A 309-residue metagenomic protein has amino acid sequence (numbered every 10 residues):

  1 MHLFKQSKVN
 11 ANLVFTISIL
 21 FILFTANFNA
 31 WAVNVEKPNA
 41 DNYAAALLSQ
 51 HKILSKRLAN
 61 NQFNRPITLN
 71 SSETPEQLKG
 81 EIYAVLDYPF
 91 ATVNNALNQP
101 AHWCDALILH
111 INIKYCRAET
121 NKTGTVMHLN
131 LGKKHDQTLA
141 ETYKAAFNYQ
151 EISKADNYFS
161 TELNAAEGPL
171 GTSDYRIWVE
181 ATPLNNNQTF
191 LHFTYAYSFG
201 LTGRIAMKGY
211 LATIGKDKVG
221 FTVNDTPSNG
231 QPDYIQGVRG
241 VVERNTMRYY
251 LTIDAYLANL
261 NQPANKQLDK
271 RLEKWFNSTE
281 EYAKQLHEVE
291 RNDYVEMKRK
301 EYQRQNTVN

Functional and structural regions predicted by a protein language model:
H2-I17: Bacterial N-terminal signal peptides that target proteins for export
S18-I19, A30: Cleavable N-terminal signal peptides
T25-N27: N-terminal signal peptide c-region/cleavage motif recognized by signal peptidases
V33-Q62, T68, A166-E167, W178-N309: Terminal "cap-and-tail" regions of soluble proteins that handle hydrophobic small molecules
L69-A96, G237-V241: Terminal, regulation- and interaction-focused segments at domain boundaries
E81-Q137: Mid-chain, structured segments of secreted extracytoplasmic proteins
D87-F90, T120-T123, Y149-Y158, E180-F190 (+1 more regions): A short, structured loop/turn motif at beta-sheet edges
N112-T172, R176, S198, Y256-N259 (+2 more regions): Glycine-rich portal/gate segments that line the openings of hydrophobic small-molecule binding cavities
